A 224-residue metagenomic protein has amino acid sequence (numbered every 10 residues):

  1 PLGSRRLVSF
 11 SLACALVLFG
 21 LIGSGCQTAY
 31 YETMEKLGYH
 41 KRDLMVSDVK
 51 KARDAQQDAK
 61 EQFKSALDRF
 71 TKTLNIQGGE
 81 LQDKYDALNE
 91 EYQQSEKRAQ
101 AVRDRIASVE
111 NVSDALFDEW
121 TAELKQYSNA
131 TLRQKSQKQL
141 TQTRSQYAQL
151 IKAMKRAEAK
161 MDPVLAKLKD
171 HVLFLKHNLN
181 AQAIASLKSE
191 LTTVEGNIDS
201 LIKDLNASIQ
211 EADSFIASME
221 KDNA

Functional and structural regions predicted by a protein language model:
P1-C14: Bacterial N-terminal signal peptides that target proteins for export
I22-G25: C-terminal motif of bacterial Sec signal peptides marking the signal peptidase cleavage site
Q27-S95: Immediate post-signal-peptide N-terminus of mature secreted/exported proteins
Y30, K155, A159-A224: Long amphipathic all-alpha helical oligomerization modules
H40-L44, L124-K125, E190: Extracellular/lumenal and peripheral-membrane lipid-interaction modules
A52-F63, Y92-S95, A99-S113, M154-M161 (+4 more regions): Long amphipathic alpha-helices with heptad-repeat character, especially coiled-coil-forming segments used
G79-Q93, Q134-Q149, S189-G196: Short, glycine/alanine-rich amphipathic alpha-helical segment that often forms an alpha-turn-alpha hairpin
R105-K188: Extended amphipathic alpha-helical interaction segments
